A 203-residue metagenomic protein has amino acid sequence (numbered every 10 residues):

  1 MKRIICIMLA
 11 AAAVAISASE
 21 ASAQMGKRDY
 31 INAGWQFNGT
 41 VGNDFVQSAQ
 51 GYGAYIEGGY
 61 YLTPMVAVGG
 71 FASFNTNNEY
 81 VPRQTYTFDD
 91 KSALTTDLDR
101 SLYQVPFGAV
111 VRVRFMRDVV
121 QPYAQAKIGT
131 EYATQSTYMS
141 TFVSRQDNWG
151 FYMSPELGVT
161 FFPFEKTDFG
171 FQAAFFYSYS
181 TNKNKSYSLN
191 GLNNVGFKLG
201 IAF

Functional and structural regions predicted by a protein language model:
M1-R28: Cleavable N-terminal export/targeting peptides
E20-L62, A67-V68, K185, L192 (+1 more regions): Short glycine/proline- and aromatic-enriched beta-strand/turn motifs that initiate or cap beta-hairpins
M25, F45-Q50, T96-Y103, F142-W149 (+1 more regions): Replace "Gram-negative outer membrane beta-barrel proteins" with "bacterial and organellar outer membrane beta-barrel
I31, Y52, E57-M139, G150-M153 (+1 more regions): Gram-negative (and chloroplast) outer-membrane scaffold detector with strong preference for beta-barrel transmembrane
W35-N43, F74-N78, I128-T134, F161 (+2 more regions): Transmembrane beta-strands of outer-membrane beta-barrel pores
Q36-V41, D90-T95, Y138-F142, T181: Extracytoplasmic loops and strand-loop junctions of Gram-negative outer membrane beta-barrel proteins
E79-R83, G158-F203: Predominantly the C-terminal beta-signal and adjacent terminal strand-loop region of outer-membrane beta-barrel
V143-R145, S154-G158: Acidic, glycine-rich flexible loop segments
